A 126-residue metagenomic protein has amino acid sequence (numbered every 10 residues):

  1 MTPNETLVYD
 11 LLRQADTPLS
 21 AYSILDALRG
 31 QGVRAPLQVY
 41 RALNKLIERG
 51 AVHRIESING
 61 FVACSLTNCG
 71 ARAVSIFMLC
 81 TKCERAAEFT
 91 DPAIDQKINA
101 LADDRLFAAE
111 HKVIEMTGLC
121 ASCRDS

Functional and structural regions predicted by a protein language model:
P3, Q14-S20: Short capping segments at the starts of secondary-structure elements
T6-L11: Pre-recognition alpha-helix immediately N-terminal to the DNA-recognition helix within helix-turn-helix or winged-helix
R13-Q14, R29: Alpha-solenoid HEAT/Armadillo repeat architecture
S23-R29: A short acidic, leucine-rich amphipathic alpha-helix
A35-P36: Short coil turns linking two alpha-helices in DNA-binding domains
V39-R49: Basic amphipathic alpha-helical segments that dock to polyanions
R49, H53-I58, V62-S126: Non-DNA-binding regulatory cores of transcription-related proteins, predominantly C-terminal effector-binding
